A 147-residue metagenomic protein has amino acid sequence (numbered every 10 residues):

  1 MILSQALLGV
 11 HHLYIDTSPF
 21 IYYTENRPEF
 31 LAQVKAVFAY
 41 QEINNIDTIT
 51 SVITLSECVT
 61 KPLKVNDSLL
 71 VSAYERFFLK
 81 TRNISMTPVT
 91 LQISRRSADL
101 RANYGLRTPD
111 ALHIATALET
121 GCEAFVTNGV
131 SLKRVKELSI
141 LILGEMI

Functional and structural regions predicted by a protein language model:
M1-T50, L63-S72, V130, L143-I147: Short, well-structured N-terminal submotif of metal-dependent ribonuclease cores
I2-S4, I84-V126: Active-site neighborhoods of divalent-metal-dependent phosphate/nucleic-acid chemistry enzymes
T17, V52, D110-I114: Conserved glycosyltransferase catalytic-site signature
T54, T81: Histidine/lysine/aspartate-rich catalytic loop segments that bind and position anionic ligands
F77: An acidic/histidine-cluster motif and surrounding catalytic segment that typifies divalent-metal-assisted enzyme active
M86-V89, I140-E145: Short acidic-hydrophobic, aromatic-tinged amphipathic segments that line or gate anion-handling sites
V130-L138: Short loop/helix-cap segments at secondary-structure boundaries that form the rim of catalytic
